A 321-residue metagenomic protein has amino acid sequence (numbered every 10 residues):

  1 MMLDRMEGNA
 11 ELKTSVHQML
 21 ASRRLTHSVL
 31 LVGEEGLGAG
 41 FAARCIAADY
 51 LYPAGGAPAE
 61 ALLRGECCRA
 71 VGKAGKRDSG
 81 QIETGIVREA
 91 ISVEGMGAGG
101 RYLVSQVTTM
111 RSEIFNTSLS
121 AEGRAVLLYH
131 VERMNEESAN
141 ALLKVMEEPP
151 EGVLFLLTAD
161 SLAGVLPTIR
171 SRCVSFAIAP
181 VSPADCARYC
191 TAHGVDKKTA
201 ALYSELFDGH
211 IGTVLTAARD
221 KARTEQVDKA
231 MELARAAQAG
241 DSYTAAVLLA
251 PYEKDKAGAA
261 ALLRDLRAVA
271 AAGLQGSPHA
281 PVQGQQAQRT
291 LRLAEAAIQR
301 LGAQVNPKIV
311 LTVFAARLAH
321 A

Functional and structural regions predicted by a protein language model:
M1-D49, P53-A59, G75-Q81, E151-V153 (+1 more regions): Charged, glycine-rich active-site and insertion segments that engage polyanionic ligands
T14-S22, R101-A125, R133, K144: Conserved alpha-helical scaffold flanking the Walker A/P-loop in AAA+ ATPase domains
L31, I82-T84, S92-A98, M110-F115 (+2 more regions): Extended interfacial segments that mediate partner engagement and assembly in macromolecular machines
A61-R101: AAA+/P-loop NTPase substrate/partner-engagement loops
R69, S79-E83, T117-S118, E147 (+1 more regions): Short secondary-structure boundary/capping segments
M96-V104, V131, S175: Flexible beta-alpha connector loops of hexameric P-loop NTPases
Q106, V126, H130, M134 (+5 more regions): Helical "lid/switch" subdomain of P-loop NTPase nucleotide-binding domains
F115, N140-L156: Conserved catalytic/switch belt of AAA+ P-loop NTPases
